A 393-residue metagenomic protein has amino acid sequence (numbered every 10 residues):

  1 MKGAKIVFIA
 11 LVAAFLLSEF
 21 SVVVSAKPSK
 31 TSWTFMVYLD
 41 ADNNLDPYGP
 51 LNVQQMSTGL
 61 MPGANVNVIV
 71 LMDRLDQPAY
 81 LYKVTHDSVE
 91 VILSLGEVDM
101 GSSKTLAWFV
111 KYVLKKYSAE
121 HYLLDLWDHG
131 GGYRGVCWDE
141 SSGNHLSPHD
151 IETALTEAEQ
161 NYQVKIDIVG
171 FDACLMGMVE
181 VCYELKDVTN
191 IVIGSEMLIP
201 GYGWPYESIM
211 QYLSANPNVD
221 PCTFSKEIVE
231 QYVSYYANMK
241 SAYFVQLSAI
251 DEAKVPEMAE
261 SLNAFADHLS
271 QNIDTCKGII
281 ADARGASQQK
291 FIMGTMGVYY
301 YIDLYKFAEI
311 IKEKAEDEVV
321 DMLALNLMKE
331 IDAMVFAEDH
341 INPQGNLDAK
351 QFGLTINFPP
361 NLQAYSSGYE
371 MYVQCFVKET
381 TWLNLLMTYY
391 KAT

Functional and structural regions predicted by a protein language model:
M1-P28: Secretory targeting signatures
L11, S118-E120, K165, V188: Short loop/turn motifs at secondary-structure junctions
K27-E120: N-terminal extension/subdomain marker
P28-K30, G132, C137-T393: Terminal, contiguous helix-loop blocks that mediate binding/assembly
T34-L39, N67-M72, Y122-L126, D167-F171 (+2 more regions): Structural recognition of the beta-strand scaffold that forms the well-ordered cores of secreted hydrolase catalytic
A41, M72-Q77, H129-G130, A173-L175 (+1 more regions): Short beta-alpha junction loops
V113-Y133, C137: Active-site groove signature of glycoside hydrolases
